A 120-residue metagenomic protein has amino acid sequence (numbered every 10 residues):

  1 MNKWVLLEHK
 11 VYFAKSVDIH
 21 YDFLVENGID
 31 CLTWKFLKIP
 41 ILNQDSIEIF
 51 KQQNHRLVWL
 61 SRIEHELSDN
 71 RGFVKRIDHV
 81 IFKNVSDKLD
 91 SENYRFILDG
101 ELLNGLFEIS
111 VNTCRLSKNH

Functional and structural regions predicted by a protein language model:
M1-H120: A charge-rich, low-complexity, intrinsically flexible signal that marks solvent-exposed coils, linkers, repeats
